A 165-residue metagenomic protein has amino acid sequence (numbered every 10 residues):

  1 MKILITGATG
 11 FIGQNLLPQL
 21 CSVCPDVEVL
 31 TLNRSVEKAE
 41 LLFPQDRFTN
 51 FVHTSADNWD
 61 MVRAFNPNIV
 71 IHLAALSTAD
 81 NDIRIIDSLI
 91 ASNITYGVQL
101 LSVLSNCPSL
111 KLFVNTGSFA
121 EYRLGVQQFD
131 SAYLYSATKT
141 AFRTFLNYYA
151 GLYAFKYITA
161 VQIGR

Functional and structural regions predicted by a protein language model:
I3-V23: N-terminal Rossmann NAD(P)H-binding glycine-rich loop of SDR-like oxidoreductase domains
T6, L32, V70-L76, F113-F119 (+1 more regions): SDR active-site strand-loop-helix element
P25-S35: Conserved glycine-rich Rossmann-like NAD(P)H-binding loop of the short-chain dehydrogenase/reductase
L42-F43, D80-S88, L124-F129: Conserved catalytic-core motifs of eukaryotic protein kinase domains, centered on the activation segment
H53-S92: NAD(P)H-binding glycine-rich loop region in Rossmannoid oxidoreductase-like domains and their noncatalytic homologs
I69, Y96-Q99, A141-F142: Conserved cofactor-binding/catalytic machinery of classical short-chain dehydrogenase/reductase
T95-L134, I158: Conserved Rossmann-fold NAD(P)-dependent oxidoreductase catalytic core, especially the SDR/UDP-sugar
A132-I158: Active-site Tyr-X1-5-Lys
